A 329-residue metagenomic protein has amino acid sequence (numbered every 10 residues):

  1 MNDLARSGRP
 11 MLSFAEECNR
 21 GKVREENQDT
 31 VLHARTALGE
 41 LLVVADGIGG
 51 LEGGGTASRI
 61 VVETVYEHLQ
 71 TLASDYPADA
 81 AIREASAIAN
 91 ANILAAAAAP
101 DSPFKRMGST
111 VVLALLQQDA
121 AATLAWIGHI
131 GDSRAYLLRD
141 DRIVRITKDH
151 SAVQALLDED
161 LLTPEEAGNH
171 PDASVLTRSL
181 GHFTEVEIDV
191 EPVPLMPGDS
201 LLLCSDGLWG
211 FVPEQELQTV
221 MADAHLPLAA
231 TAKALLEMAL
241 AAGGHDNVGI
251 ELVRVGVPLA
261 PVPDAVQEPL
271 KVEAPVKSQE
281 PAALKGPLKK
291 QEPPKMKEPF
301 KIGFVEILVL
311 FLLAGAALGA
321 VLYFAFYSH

Functional and structural regions predicted by a protein language model:
M1-H329: PP2C/PPM-type serine/threonine phosphatase catalytic domain
